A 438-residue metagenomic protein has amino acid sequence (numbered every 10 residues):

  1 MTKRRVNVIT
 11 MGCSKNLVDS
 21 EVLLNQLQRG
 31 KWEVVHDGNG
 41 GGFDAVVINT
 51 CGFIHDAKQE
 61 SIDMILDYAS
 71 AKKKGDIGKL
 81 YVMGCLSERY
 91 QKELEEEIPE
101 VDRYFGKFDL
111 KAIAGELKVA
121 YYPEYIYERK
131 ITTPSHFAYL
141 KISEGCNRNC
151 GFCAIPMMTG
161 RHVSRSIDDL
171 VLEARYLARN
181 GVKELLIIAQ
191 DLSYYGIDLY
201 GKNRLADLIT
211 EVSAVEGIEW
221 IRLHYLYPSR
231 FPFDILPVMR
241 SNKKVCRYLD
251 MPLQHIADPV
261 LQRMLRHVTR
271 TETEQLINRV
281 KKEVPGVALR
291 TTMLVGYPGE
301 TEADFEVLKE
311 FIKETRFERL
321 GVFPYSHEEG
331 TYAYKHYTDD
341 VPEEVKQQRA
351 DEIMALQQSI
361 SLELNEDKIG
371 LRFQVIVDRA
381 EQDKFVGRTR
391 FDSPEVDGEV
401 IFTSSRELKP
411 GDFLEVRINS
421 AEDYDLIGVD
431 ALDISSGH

Functional and structural regions predicted by a protein language model:
M1-Y195, D234, V245, L249 (+7 more regions): Proteins enriched for Cys/Gly/acidic motifs involved in redox and nucleic-acid/cofactor modification
G52-A57, V182-D207, E211, V215 (+3 more regions): Conserved glycine-rich "GG(E/T)P / GGGxP" loop and the immediately following alpha-helix in the radical SAM core
Y81-V82, I221-H224: Short catalytic-loop micro-motif centered on adjacent basic/acidic residues
C150, L170, I187, L223 (+7 more regions): Conserved, mostly hydrophobic/aromatic
A189-D198, R230-D234, L253-M264, V295-E302 (+3 more regions): Flexible glycine/acidic-rich beta-alpha junction loops that bind and position SAM and/or redox cofactors in anaerobic
Y200-S213, F233-R247, E300-E318, P342-Q348 (+1 more regions): Short, electropositive alpha-helical surface patch
A206, A214-I221, F231-M293: Radical SAM/AdoMet-radical enzyme domain recognition
A333-H438: Terminal RNA-binding accessory module
